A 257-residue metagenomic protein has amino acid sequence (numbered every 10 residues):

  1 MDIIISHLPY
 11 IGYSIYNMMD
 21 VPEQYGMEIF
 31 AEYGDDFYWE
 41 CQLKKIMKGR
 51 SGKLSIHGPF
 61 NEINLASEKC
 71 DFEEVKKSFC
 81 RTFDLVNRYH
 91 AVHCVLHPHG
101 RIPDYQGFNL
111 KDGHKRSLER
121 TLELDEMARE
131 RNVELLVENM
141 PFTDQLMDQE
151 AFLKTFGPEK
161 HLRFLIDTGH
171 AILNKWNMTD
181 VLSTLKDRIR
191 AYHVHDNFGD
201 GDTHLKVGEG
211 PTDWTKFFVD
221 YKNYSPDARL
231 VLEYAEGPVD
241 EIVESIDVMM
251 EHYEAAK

Functional and structural regions predicted by a protein language model:
M1-N87, E254-K257: N-terminal pre-domain/capping segments
D2, S14-D20, K76, V92 (+2 more regions): Histidine-acidic metal/acid-base catalytic patches
D2-H7, Y25-I29, L54-G58, C94-L96 (+4 more regions): Hydrophobic faces of well-ordered beta-strands that scaffold small-molecule active sites in alpha/beta enzyme cores
H7-N17, F30-K44, I63-E73, I102-Q106 (+4 more regions): Acidic-and-aromatic substrate-binding clefts and catalytic sites of carbohydrate-active enzymes
M19-V21, K45-I46, L85-R88, E123-M127 (+2 more regions): Alpha-helical scaffold elements within enzyme catalytic domains, especially in hydrolases
I46-N61, R116-A128, F156, W214-F217: Alpha-helix-loop-beta-strand connector modules within alpha/beta enzyme cores
F60-N64, G100-D104, D196-D202: Conserved radical SAM core fold
D71-F164: Active-site acidic/histidine proton-transfer and metal-coordination neighborhood in alpha/beta enzyme cores
